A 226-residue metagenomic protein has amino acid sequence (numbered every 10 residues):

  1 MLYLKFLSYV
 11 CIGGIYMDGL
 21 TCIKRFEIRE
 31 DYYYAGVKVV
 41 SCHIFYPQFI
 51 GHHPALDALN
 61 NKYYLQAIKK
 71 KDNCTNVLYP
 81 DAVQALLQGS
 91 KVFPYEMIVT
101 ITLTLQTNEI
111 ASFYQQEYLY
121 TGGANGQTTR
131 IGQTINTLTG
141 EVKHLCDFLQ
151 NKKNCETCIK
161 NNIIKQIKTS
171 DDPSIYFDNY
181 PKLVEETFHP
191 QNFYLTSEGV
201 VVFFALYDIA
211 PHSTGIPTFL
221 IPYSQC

Functional and structural regions predicted by a protein language model:
L7, C11-C226: Compositionally biased intrinsically disordered regions enriched in Thr/Gly
